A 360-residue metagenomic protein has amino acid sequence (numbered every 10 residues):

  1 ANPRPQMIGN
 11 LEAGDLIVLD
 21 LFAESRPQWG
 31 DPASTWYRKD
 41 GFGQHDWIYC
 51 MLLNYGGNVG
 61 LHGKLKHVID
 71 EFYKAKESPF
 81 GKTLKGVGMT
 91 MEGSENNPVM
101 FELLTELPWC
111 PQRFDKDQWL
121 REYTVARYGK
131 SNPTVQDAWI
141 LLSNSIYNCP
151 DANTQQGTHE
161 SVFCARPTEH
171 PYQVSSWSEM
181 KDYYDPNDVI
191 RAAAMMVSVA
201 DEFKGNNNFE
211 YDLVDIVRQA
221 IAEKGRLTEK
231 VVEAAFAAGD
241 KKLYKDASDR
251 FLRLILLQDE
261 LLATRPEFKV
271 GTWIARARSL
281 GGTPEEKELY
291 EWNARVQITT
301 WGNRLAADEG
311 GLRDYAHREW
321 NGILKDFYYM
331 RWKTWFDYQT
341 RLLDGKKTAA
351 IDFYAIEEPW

Functional and structural regions predicted by a protein language model:
A1-S143, N148-P150, Q156, C164-P186 (+3 more regions): Catalytic-core regions of glycoside hydrolase
W139-S143, A193-M196, R218-I221, G225-E229 (+1 more regions): Short amphipathic alpha-helical coiled-coil/interface segments
V162-R166, F209-A234, D249-L252, A275: Amphipathic alpha-helical protein-interaction segments enriched in hydrophobic
E179-D201, D215-A237: C-terminal substrate/ligand-recognition segments
V197-S198, K204, R218, E233 (+4 more regions): C-terminal amphipathic alpha-helical "assembly" element that mediates oligomerization/partner interfaces or acts as
A200-L213, L261-A277: Short, solvent-exposed, charged loop/turn and helix-capping segments that join or cap alpha-helices on peripheral
W320-W360: Extended, compositionally biased alpha-helical segments that mediate assembly or anchoring
